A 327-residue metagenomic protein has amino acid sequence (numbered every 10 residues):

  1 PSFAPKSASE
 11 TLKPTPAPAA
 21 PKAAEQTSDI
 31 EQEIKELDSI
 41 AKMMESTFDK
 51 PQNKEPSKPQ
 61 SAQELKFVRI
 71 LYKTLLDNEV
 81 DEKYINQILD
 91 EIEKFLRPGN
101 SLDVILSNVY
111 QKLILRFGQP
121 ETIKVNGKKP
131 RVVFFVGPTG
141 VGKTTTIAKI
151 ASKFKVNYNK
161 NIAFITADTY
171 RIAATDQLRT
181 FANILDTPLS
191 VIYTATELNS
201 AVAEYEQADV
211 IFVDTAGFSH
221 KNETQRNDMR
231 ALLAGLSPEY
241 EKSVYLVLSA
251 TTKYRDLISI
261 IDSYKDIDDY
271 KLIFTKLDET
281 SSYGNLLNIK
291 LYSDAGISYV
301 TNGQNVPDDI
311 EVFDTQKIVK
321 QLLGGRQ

Functional and structural regions predicted by a protein language model:
P1-R116, E121: Non-catalytic terminal/linker segments enriched in charged/polar, low-complexity residues
I123-P130: Phosphate-binding P-loop
V133-F135: Hydrophobic anchor at the beta1->P-loop junction of P-loop NTPases
G140: Walker A (P-loop) phosphate-binding loop of P-loop NTPases
K143: Conserved lysine of the Walker
T146, I150, Q177: Hydrophobic positions on the alpha1 helix immediately C-terminal to the Walker A/P-loop
N157-A173, V191-T196, T301-N302: Short beta-strand-centered segment that lines the nucleotide-binding/catalytic pocket of NTP-utilizing
Q177, I184, T194-E204, V210 (+1 more regions): Conserved catalytic-core segment of NTP-binding enzymes
